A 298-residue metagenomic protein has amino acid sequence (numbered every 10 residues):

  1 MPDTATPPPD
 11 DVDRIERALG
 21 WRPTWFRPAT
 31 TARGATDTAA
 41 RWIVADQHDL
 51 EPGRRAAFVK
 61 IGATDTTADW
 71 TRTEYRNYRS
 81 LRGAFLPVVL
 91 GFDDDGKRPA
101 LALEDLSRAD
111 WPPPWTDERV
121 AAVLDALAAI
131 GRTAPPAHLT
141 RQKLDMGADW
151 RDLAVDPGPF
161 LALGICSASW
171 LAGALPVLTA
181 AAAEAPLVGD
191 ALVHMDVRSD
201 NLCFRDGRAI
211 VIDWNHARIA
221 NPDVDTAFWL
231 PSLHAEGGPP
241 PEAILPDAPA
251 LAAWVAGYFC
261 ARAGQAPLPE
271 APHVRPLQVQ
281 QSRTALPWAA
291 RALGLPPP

Functional and structural regions predicted by a protein language model:
P7-R22, P135-H194, P241, P297: An alpha-helical support segment within catalytic cores of ATP-dependent transferases
G20-T31: Conserved N-terminal boundary motif of the eukaryotic protein kinase catalytic domain
A32-G53, T179-V224: Active-site acidic catalytic loop and adjacent metal/ATP-binding pocket of ATP-dependent phosphoryl transfer enzymes
A35-T38, D95-P99: Short acidic/glycine-enriched loop/turn segments that link adjacent beta-strands
I43-D46, I61, G91, A102-D105 (+1 more regions): Conserved hydrophobic "DFG−1" position in protein kinase catalytic cores
E51-G96, P112-I130, V224, L233: A conserved alpha-helical element in kinase catalytic cores
K97-A109: Conserved short submotifs of the Hanks-type protein kinase catalytic core that shape the nucleotide-binding pocket
I219, A227-P298: Helix-rich C-terminal or lid/interface subdomains of diverse kinases
